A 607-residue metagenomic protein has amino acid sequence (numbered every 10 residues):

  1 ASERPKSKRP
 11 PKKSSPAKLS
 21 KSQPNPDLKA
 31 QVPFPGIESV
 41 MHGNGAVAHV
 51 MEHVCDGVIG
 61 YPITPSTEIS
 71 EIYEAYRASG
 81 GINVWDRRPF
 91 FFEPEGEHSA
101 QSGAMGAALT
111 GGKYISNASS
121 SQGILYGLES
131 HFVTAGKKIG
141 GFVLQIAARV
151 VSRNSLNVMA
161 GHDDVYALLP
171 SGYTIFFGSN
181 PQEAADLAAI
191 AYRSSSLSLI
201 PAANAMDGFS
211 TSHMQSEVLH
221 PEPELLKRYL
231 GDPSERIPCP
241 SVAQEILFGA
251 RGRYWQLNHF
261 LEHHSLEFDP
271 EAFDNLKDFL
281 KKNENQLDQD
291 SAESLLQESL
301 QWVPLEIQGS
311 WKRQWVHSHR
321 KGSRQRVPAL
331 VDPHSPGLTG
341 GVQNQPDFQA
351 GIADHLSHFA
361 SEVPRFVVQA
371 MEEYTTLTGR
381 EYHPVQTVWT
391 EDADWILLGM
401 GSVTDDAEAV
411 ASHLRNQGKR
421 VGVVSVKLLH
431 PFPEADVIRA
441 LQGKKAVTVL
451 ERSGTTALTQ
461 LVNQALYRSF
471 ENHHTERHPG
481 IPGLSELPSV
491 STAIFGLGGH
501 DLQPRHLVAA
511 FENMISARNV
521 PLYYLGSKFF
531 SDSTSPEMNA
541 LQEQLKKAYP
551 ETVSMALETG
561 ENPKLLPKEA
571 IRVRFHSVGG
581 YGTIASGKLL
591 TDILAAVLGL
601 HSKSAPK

Functional and structural regions predicted by a protein language model:
E3-Y166, G172, A189, G208-F209 (+3 more regions): Thiamine diphosphate
G57-E93, R365, A370-E373, L377 (+2 more regions): Anionic-ligand anchoring segments at beta-strand to alpha-helix junctions in alpha/beta enzyme folds, i.e., glycine
E74-R77, F132-T134, Y192-S194, L219-E222 (+4 more regions): Short, solvent-exposed amphipathic alpha-helical segments in soluble enzyme and RNA/protein-processing domains
W85, P89, A202-Q386: Conformationally flexible catalytic loops at phosphate/diphosphate-handling active centers
R149-V150, D207-H213, G401, G454 (+1 more regions): Glycine-rich beta-alpha junction loops
L156-G208, Y229-G252, E486-L497: Conserved thiamine diphosphate
Q417-A446: Core nucleotide-handling region used for phosphoryl-transfer chemistry
L450-N562: Peripheral docking tails and interdomain loops at the edges of cofactor- or intermediate-handling domains
